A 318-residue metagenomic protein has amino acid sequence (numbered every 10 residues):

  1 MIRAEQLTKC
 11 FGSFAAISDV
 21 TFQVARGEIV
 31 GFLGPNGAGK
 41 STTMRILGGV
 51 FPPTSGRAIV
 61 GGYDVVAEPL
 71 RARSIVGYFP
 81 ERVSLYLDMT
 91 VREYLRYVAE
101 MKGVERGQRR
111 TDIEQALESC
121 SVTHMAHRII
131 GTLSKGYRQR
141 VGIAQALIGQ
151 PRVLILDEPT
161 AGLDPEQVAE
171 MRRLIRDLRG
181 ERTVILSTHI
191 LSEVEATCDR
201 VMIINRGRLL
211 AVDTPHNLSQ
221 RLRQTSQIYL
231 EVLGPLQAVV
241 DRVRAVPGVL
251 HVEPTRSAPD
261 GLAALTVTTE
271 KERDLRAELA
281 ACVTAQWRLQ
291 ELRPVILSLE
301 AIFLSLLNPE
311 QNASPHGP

Functional and structural regions predicted by a protein language model:
I2-A4, K9-N205, L210-A211: ABC transporter nucleotide-binding domains
E5, E231, T255, R293-V295: Solvent-exposed beta-strand sheet faces enriched in polar/charged residues
A67, H124, S192, L210 (+3 more regions): Short alpha-helical
I113, G131, S257, I296-L297: Conserved beta-strand edge residues that scaffold enzyme active sites
S121, G248-P254, R288-R293: A short linear hydrophobic-aromatic micro-motif
R172-T269: ABC transporter nucleotide-binding domain
T269-P318: C-terminal coupling/interaction segments
